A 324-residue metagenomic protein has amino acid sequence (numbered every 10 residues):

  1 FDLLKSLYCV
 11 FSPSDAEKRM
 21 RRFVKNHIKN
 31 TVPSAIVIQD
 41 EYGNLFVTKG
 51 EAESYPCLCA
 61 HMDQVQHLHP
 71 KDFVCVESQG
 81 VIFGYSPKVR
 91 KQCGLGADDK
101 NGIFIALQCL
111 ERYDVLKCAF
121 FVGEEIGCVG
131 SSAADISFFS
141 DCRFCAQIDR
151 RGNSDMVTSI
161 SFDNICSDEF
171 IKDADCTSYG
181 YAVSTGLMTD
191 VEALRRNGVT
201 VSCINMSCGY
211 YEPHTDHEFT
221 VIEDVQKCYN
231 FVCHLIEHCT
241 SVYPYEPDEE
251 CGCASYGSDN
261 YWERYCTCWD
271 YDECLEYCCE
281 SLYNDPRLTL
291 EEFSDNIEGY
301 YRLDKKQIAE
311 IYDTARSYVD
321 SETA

Functional and structural regions predicted by a protein language model:
S6, V10-S54: A non-catalytic alpha/beta surface segment that caps or lines the substrate-entry region of metallo-dependent hydrolase
N30-Q39, E77, T177-V183: Short secondary-structure junctions
E53-V115, E125: Active-site metal-coordination/substrate-binding segment of hydrolases, especially metallo-dependent peptidases
Y85, C166-D175, D224-V232: Gly/Ser/Thr-rich active-site loops/lids in small-molecule metabolic enzymes that frequently grip phosphoryl groups
K91-E169, Y179, V183, D190-V191: Acidic/histidine-rich catalytic neighborhood of metal-dependent amide-processing enzymes
A182-C228: Zn-dependent metallopeptidase/amidohydrolase metal-coordination segment
E212-R287, E292-D295, G299, D313-A324: His/Asp/Glu-rich mid-to-C-terminal helical/loop segments that flank catalytic regions of hydrolases
